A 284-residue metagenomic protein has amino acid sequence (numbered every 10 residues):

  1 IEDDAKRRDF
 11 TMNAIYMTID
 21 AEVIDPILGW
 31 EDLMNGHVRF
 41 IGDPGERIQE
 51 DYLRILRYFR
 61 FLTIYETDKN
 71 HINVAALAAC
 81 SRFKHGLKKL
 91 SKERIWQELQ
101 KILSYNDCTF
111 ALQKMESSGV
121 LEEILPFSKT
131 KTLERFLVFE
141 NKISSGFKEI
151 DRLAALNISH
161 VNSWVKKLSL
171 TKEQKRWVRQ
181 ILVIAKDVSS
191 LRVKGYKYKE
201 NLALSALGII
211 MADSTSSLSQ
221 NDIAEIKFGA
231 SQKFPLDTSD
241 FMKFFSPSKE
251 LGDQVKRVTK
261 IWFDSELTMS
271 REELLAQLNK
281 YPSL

Functional and structural regions predicted by a protein language model:
I1, T18, D43-P44, D187 (+3 more regions): Short, solvent-exposed coil/turn linker segments
E2, K6-S163, K233, S246 (+3 more regions): Glycine- and charge-enriched loop/helix tracts that form the active or gating conduit in phosphate/cation-handling
N70-V74, T171, A230, S239: Residue-level signal for threonine
L112, K175, R179, V183 (+2 more regions): Short, well-structured alpha-helical segments
K129-N221: Divalent metal-dependent catalytic cores for phosphoryl transfer on phosphate-bearing substrates
S216-R257: C-terminal accessory/binding modules appended to enzymatic or scaffolding proteins
